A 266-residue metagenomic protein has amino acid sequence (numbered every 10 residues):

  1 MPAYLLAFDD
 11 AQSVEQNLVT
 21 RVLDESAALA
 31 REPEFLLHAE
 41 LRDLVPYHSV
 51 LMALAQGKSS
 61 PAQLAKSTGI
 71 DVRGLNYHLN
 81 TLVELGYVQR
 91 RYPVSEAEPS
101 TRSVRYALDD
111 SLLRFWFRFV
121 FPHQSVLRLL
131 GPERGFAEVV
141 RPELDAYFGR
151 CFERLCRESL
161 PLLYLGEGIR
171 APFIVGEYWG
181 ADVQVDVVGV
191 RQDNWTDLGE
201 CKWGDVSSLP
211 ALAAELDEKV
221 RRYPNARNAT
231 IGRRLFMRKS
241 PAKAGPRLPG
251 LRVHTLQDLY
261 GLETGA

Functional and structural regions predicted by a protein language model:
Y4-Q184: Accessory nucleic acid-recognition modules appended to NTPase machines
S95-E96, D205, S240-A242: Conserved nucleotide-binding/hydrolysis micro-motifs of P-loop NTPases
F119, D186, L209-P210, G245-R247: Short, well-ordered secondary-structure micro-motifs
S125-L127, G168-P172, Q184-V185, W195-G199 (+2 more regions): Extended hydrophobic-aromatic, low-complexity segments
L160, V185-D205, L216, R233: Conserved catalytic cores of phosphodiester-cleaving nucleases, focusing on short active-site segments
G204-R222: Mg2+/Mn2+-dependent nuclease catalytic core
A229-A266: Domain-level recognition of nuclease-like catalytic cores that cleave nucleotide substrates
